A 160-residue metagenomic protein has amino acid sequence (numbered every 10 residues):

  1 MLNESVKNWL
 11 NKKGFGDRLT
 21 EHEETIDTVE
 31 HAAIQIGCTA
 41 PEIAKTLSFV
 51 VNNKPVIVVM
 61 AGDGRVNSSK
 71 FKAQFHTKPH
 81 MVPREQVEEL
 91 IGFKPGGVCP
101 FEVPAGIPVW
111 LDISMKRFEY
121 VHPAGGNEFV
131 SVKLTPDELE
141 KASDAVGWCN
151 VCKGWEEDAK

Functional and structural regions predicted by a protein language model:
M1-K160: Extended, low-hydrophobicity, polar/charged segments
